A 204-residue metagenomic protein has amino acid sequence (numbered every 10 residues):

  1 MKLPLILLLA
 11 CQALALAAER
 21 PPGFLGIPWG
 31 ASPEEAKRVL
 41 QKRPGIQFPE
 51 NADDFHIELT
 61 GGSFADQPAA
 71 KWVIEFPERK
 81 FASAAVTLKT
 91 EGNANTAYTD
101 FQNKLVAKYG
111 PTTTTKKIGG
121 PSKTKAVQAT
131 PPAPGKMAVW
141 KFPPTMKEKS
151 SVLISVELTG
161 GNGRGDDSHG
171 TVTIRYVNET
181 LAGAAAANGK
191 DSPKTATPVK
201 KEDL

Functional and structural regions predicted by a protein language model:
M1-L8: Sec-dependent signal peptide recognition, specifically the positively charged N-region followed immediately by
L9-A17: Hydrophobic h-region of N-terminal signal peptides that target proteins for export in Gram-negative bacteria
A15, N51, G62-S63: Hydrophobic alpha-helical segments, principally membrane-spanning helices and signal/leader peptides
A18-D53, L88-L204: Non-cytosolic coordination micro-motifs
D54-E58: N-terminal strand-loop-strand beta-hairpin
L59-N103: Mid-chain, structured segments of secreted extracytoplasmic proteins
